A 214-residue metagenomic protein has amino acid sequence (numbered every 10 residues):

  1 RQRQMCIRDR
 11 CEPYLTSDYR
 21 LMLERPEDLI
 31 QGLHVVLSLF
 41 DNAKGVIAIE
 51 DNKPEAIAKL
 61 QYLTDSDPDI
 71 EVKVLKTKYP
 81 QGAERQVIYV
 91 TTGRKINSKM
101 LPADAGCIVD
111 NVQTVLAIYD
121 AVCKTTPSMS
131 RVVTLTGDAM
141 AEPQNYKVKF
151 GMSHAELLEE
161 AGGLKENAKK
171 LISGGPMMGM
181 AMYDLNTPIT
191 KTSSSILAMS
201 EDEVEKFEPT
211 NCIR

Functional and structural regions predicted by a protein language model:
R1, D18-R20, E27, N42: Conserved "landmark" site that anchors the functional core of diverse proteins
Q2-I7: Short, small-residue-biased leader/transition segments that mark boundaries at the very start of proteins
R8-D18, A139: Gly-rich Lys/Arg/Thr-decorated short loops/hinges at beta-loop-alpha junctions or inter-strand turns that position
L23-L39: Histidine-anchored nucleotide/phosphate-binding helix
A43-H154, E160-K165, G175: Hydrophobic alpha-helical positions that pack around
V133-L135, K165-S194: Ubiquitin-like/PB1-type beta-grasp interaction modules and other compact soluble beta-rich domains
I189-E205: Glycine-rich and small/hydrophobic secondary-structure elements
K206-R214: Cysteine-centered iron-sulfur cluster-binding motifs in ferredoxin-type domains/subunits of redox enzymes
